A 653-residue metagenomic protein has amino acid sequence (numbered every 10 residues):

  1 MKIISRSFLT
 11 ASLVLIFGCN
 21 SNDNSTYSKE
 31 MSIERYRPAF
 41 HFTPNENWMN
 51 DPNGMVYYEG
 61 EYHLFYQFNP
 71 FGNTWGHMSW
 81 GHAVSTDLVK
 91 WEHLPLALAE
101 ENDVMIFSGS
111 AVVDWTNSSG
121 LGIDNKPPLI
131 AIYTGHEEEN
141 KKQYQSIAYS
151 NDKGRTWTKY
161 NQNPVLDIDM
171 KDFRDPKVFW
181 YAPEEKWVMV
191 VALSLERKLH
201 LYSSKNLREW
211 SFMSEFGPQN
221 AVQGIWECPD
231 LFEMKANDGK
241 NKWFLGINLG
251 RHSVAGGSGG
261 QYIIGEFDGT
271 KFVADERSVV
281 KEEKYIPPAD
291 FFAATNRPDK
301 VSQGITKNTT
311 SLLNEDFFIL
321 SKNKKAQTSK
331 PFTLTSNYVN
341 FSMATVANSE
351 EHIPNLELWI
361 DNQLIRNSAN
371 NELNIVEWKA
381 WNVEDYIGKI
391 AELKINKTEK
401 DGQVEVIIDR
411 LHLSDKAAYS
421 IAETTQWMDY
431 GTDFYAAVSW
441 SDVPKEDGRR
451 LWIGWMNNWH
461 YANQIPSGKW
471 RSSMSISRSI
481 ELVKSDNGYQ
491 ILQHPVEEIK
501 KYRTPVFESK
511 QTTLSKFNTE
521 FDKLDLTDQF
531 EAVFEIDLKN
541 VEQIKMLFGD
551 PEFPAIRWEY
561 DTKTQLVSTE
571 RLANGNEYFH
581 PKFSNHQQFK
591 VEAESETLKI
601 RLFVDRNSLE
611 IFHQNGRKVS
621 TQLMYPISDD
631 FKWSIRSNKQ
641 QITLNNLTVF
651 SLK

Functional and structural regions predicted by a protein language model:
F17-G18: C-terminal motif of bacterial Sec signal peptides marking the signal peptidase cleavage site
S25-N53, G72-W75, K90-I123, G154-W180 (+10 more regions): Surface loop/turn signatures of beta-propeller and other carbohydrate-active proteins
D51-F71, H93-A97, V112-T116, G120-N140 (+9 more regions): Hydrophobic core segments of beta-strands in well-ordered, beta-rich domains
W80-S85, Y144-D152, L201-N206, S258-G269 (+1 more regions): Beta-propeller blade signature
E185, S342, N374-A380, G388-A391 (+1 more regions): Trp-centered recognition loops
N237-K240, G260-E283, T333, V339 (+4 more regions): Beta-rich accessory regions
L312-Y338, E377-A380, S584-Q587: Short beta-strands within extracellular/lumenal beta-sheet-rich domains
L356-A391, N396-V404: Extracellular carbohydrate recognition and processing domains and analogous Trp-centered ligand-binding platforms
